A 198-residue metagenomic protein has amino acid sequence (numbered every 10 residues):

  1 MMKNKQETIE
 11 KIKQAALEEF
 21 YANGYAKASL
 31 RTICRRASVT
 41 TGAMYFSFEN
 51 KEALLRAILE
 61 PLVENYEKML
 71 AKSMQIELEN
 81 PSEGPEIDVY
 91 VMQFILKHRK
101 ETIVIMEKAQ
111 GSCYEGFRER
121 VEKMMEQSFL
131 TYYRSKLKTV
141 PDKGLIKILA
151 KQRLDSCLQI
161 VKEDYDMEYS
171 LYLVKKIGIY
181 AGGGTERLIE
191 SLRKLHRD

Functional and structural regions predicted by a protein language model:
M1-K5, R193-D198: N-terminal intrinsically disordered/low-complexity leader segments
T8-K11, A15, E19-A53, A57: Helix-turn-helix
L30, E60-E67: Short, basic, alpha-helical segments at the C-terminal edge of helix-turn-helix-like DNA-binding modules
R56-L62, G116-F117: Alpha-helical DNA-contacting segments of helix-turn-helix folds
A57, A71-H98: Hydrophobic alpha-helical connector segments
E67, Q93, K97, S112-L137 (+1 more regions): Amphipathic alpha-helical packing segments from all-alpha helical-bundle domains
I103-M106, S170: Short, hydrophobic secondary-structure boundary micro-motifs
T139-G184: Hydrophobic alpha-helical segments that form the core of small-molecule binding pockets and/or dimer interfaces
